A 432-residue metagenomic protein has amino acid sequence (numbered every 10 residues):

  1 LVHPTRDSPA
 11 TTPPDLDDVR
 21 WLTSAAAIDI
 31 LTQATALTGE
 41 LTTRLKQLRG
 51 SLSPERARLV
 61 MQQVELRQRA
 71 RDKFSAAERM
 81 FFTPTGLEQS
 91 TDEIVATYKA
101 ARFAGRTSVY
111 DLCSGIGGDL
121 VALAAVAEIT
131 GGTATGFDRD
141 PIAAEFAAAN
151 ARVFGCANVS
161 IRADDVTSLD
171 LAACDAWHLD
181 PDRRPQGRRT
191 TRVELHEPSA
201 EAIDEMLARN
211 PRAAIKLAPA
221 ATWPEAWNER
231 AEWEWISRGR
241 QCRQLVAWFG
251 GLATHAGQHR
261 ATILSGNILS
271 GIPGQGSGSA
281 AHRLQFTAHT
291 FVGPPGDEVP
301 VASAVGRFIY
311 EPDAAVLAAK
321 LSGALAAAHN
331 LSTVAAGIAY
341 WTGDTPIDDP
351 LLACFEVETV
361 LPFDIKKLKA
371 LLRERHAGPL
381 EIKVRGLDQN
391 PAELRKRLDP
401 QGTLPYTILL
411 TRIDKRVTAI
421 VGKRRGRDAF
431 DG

Functional and structural regions predicted by a protein language model:
L1-G432: SAM-dependent transferase fold signal centered on methyltransferase-like domains, encompassing both Class I
